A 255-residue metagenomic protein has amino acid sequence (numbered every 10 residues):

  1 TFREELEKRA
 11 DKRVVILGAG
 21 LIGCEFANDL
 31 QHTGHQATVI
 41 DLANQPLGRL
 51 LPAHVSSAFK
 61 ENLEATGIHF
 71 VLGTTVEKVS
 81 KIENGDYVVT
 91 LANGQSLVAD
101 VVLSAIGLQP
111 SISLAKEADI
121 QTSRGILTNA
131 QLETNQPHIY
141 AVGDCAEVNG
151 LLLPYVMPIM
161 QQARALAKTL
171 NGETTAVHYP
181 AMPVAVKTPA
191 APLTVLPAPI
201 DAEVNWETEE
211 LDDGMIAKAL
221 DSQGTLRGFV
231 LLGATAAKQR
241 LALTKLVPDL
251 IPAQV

Functional and structural regions predicted by a protein language model:
T1-E7, D86, T90, Q95-K168: FAD-site-proximal beta/loop scaffold in flavoenzymes
E7-V14: Short helix-loop-beta connector
R13, L21-K78, I159, V177-A185 (+1 more regions): Rossmann-like dinucleotide-binding cores of NAD(P)H-dependent redox enzymes
I16, V39, A141-V142: Generic enzyme active-site microenvironment
K78-G85: Feature captures the FAD/FMN-dependent oxidoreductase FAD-binding
C145-A237: Mid-to-C-terminal Rossmann-like scaffold of FAD/NAD(P)H-dependent oxidoreductases
T235-P252: A short, polar/charged loop-to-alpha-helix boundary motif
